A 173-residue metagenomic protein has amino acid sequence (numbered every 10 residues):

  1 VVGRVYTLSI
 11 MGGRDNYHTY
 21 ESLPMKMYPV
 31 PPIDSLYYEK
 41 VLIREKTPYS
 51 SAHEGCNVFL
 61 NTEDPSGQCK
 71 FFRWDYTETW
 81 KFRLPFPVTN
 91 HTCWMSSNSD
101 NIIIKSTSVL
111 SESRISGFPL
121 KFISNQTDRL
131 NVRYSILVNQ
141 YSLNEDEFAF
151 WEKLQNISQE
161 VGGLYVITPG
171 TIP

Functional and structural regions predicted by a protein language model:
V1-P173: A sequence/structural signal for flexible, mid-protein segments enriched in small/helix-disrupting residues
